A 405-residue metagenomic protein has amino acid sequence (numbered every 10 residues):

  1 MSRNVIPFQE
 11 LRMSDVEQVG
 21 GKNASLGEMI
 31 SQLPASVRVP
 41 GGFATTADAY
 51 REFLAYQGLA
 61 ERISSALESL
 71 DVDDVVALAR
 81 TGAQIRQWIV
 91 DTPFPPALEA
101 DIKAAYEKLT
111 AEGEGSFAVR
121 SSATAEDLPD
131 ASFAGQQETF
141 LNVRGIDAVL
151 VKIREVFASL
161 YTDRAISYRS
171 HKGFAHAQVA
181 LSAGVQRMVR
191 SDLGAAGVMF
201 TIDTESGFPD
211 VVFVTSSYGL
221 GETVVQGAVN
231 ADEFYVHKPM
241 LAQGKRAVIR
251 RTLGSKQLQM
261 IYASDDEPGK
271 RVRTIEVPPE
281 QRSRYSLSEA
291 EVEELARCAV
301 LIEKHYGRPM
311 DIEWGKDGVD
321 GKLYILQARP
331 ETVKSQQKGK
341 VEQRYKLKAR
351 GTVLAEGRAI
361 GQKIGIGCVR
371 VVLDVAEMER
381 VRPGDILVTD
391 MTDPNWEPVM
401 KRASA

Functional and structural regions predicted by a protein language model:
M1-G184, P279-A290, E294-C298, E303-G307 (+7 more regions): N-terminal beta-alpha lobe that positions the nucleotide/phosphoryl donor in ATP/NTP-coupled carboxylate activation
I30-A49, P209-V211, S216-G221, P309-G315 (+1 more regions): Glycine-rich phosphate/pyrophosphate-binding loops and their adjacent beta-strand/loop elements at enzyme active sites
T46-A47, A125-L128, D192, L220-E222 (+4 more regions): Flexible loop/turn segments at secondary-structure boundaries
A134-S167, S191-D265, L326-R358, R402-A405: Extended active-site and interfacial segments that coordinate phosphate-rich ligands in large catalytic machineries
G135, R308-T332: Conserved metal-phosphate-binding beta-hairpin within the catalytic cores of diverse ATP-dependent phosphoryl-transfer
R187, S191-M199, S206, S288-I302 (+2 more regions): Phosphate/diphosphate-binding loops
V211-D311, K316-V319, R350-I366, D374-E377 (+4 more regions): Conserved catalytic alpha/beta cores of large enzymes that bind or transform nucleotide phosphates and polynucleotides
